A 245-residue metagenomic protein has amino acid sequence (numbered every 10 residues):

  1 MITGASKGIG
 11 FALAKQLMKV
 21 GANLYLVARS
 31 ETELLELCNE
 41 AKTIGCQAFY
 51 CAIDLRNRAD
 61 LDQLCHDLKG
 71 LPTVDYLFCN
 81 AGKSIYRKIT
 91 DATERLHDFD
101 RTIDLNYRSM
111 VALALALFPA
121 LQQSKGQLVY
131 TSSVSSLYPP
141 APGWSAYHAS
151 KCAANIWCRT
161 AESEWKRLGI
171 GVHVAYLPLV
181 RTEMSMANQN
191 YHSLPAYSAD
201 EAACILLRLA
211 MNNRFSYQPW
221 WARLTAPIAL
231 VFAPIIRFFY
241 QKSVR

Functional and structural regions predicted by a protein language model:
G4-G8: Conserved glycine-rich cofactor-binding loop
V20-L37: Conserved glycine-rich Rossmann-like NAD(P)H-binding loop of the short-chain dehydrogenase/reductase
A41-A59: Rossmann-fold cofactor-recognition segment
S84-D100, G143: Conserved mid-core segment of classical short-chain dehydrogenase/reductases
A114, S150: Active-site helix of classical SDR
S133: Residue(s) in the substrate-gating loop at a strand-loop-helix junction that position the organic substrate next
V174, N190-A226: C-terminal helical subdomain
